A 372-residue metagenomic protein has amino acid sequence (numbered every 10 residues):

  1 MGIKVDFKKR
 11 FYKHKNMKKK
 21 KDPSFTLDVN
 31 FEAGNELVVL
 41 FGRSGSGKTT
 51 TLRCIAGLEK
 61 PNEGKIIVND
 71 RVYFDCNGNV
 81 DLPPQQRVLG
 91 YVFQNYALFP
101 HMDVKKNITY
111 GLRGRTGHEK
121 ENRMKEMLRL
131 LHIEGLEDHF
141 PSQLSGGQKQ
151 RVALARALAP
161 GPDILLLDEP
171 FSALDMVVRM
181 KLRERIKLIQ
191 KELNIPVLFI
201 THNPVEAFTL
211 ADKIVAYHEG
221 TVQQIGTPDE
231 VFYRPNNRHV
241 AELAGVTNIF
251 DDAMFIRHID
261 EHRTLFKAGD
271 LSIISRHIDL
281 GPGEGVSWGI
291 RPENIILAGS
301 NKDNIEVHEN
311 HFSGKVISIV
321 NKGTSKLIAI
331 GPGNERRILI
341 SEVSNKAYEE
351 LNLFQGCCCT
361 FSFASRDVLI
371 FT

Functional and structural regions predicted by a protein language model:
G2, K8-R43, T49, G57-K60 (+2 more regions): Non-catalytic connector elements of ABC transporters
K8-K21, C76-P83, R113-G117: ABC transporter nucleotide-binding domains
V39, D81-P83, R87-A97, L198: ABC nucleotide-binding domain signature
T49-L52, V152: ABC ATPase nucleotide-binding domain helices that frame the ATP-binding cleft
E59-K60, I67, R113: A position-specific signal in ABC ATPase nucleotide-binding domains
G64-C76: Conserved ABC transporter NBD signature motif
V88-G90, D103-E242: ABC ATPase nucleotide-binding domains
Y233-I259, G289: C-terminal boundary and immediately downstream tail of ABC-type ATPase nucleotide-binding domains
